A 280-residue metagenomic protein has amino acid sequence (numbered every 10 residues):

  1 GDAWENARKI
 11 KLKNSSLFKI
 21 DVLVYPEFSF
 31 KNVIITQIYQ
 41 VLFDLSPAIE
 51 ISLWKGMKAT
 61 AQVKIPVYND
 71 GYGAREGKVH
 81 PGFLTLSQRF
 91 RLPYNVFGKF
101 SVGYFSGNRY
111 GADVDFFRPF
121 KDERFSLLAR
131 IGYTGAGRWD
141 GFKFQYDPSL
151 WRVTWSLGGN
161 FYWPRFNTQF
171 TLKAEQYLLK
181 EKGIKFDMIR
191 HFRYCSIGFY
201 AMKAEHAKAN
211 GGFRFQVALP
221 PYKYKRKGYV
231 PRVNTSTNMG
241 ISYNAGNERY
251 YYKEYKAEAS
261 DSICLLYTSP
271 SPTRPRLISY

Functional and structural regions predicted by a protein language model:
G1-L86, Y146-P148: Outer-membrane beta-barrel initiation region
K11-D21, S52-T60, R91-F97, K121-S126 (+3 more regions): Short loop/turn motifs that connect adjacent beta-strands in outer-membrane beta-barrel proteins
V22-I35, A59-V67, L92-F105, S126-T134 (+2 more regions): Transmembrane beta-strand segments that form the barrel wall of outer-membrane beta-barrel proteins
F43-W54, V79-L92, G111-I131, V153-W163 (+2 more regions): Feature captures outer-membrane beta-barrel proteins of Gram-negative bacteria and organelles
V67-G77, R130-Y162, K173-K185, G198-Y255: Outer-membrane beta-barrel translocator/channel fold
E258-A259: Intrinsically disordered, low-complexity terminal regions
Y267-T273: Conserved small/polar residues in nucleotide/adenosyl-binding loops
I278-Y280: Hydrophobic alpha-helical segments, chiefly the membrane-spanning helices and signal/signal-anchor peptides
